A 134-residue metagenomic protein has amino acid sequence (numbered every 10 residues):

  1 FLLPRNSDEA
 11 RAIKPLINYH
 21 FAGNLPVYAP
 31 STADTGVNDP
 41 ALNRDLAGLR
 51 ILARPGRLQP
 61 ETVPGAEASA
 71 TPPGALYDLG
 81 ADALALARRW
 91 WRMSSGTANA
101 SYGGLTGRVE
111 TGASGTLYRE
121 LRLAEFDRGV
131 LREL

Functional and structural regions predicted by a protein language model:
F1-L134: Extracytosolic ligand-binding ectodomains
